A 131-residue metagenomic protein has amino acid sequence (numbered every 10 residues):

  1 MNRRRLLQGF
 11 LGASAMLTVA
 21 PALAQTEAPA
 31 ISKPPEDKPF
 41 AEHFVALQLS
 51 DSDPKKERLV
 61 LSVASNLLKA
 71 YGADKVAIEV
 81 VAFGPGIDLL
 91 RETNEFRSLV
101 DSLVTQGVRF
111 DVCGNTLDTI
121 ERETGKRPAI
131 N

Functional and structural regions predicted by a protein language model:
R5-Q25: N-terminal export signals
Q8, Q25-N131: Secreted/extracellular ectodomain signature
